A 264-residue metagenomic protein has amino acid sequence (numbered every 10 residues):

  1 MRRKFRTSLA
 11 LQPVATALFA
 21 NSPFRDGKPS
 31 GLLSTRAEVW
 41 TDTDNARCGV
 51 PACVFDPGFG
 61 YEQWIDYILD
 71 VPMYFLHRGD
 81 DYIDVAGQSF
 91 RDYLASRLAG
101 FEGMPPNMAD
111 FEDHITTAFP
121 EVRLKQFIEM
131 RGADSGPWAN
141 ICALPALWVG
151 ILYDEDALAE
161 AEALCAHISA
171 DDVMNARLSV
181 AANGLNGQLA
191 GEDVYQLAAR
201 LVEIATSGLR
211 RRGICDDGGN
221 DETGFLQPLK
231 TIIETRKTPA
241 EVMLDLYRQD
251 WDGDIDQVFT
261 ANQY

Functional and structural regions predicted by a protein language model:
M1-R123: Loop-rich catalytic cores of soluble enzymes, especially ATP-dependent carboxylate-amine ligases and other
R6, A10, E112, L147 (+6 more regions): Mature, function-bearing regions of proteins
P57-Y61, I83, G87, G100-M104 (+9 more regions): Intrinsic-disorder-associated interaction segments
Q63, D110, H114, E160 (+6 more regions): Exposed alpha-helical structural elements
R78-Y82, Q88-R97, S169, A176-V180 (+5 more regions): Short, solvent-exposed coil/turn linker segments
V85-A99, P105-P106, T116-T117, V122-L124 (+6 more regions): Acidic, mature catalytic/reactive cores of soluble proteins
E121-R123, F127, R131-G218: Substrate-recognition/cap regions that form aromatic- and gly/pro-loop-enriched pockets for small-molecule ligands
A205-Y264: C-terminal amphipathic alpha-helical interaction region
